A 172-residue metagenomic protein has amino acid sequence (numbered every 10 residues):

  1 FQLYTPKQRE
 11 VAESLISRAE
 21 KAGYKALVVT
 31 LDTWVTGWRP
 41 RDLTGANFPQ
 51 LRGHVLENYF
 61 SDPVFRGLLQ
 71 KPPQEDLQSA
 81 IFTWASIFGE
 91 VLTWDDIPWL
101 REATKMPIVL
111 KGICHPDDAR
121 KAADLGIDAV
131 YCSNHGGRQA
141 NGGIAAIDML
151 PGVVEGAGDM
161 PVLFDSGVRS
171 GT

Functional and structural regions predicted by a protein language model:
F1-D124, G136-Q139, D148-P151: Active-site entrance/lid segments in N-terminal catalytic domains of soluble metabolic enzymes
A119-T172: A beta-strand-loop signature enriched in Asp, Gly, Thr, and Trp that corresponds to the sialidase/neuraminidase Asp-box
